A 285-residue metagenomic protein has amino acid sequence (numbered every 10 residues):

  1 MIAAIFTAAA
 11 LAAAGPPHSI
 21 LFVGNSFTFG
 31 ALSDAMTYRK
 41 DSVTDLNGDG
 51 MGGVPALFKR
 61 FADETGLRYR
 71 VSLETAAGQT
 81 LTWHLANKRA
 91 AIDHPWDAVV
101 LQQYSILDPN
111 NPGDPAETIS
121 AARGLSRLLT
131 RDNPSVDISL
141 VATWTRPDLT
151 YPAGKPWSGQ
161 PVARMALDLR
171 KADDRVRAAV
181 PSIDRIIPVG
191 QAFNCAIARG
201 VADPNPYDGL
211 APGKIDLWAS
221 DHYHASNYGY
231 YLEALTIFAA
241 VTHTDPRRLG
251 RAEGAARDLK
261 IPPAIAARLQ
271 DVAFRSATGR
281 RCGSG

Functional and structural regions predicted by a protein language model:
M1-G52, A56-D63, A252-G285: N-terminal secretory targeting modules
S26-G30, L57-R68, Q102, L128-D132 (+4 more regions): Structured segments of extracytoplasmic/periplasmic soluble domains in secreted or envelope-associated proteins
G30-T130, A267, G279: Conserved SGNH/GDSL esterase-like catalytic core that processes O-acyl groups on lipids and polysaccharides
Y69-G78, I187-A192, R251-G254: Acidic carboxylate-rich catalytic motifs and surrounding loops in phosphoryl-/glycosyl-chemistry enzymes
A90-Y223, N227, A239, R248: Alpha-helical cap/lid subdomain in secreted, periplasmic, or secretory-pathway luminal O-acyl-processing enzymes
P206-G285: Conserved catalytic region of serine esterases and O-acyltransferases that act on ester linkages in lipids
